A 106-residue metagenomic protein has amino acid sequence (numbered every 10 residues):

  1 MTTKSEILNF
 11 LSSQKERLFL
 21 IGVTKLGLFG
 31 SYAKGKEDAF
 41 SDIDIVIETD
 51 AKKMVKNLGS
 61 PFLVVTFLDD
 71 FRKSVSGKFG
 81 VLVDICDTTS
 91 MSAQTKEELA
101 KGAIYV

Functional and structural regions predicted by a protein language model:
M1-K25, A33-A39, K52-V106: Catalytic core of pol beta-like nucleotidyltransferases
L28: Conserved histidines in hydrophobic membrane contexts and catalytic metal-binding motifs
S41-I43: Change "...and in nucleic-acid phosphodiester-cleaving endonucleases..." to "...and in nucleic-acid processing enzymes
V46-E48: Short hydrophobic/aromatic beta-strand micro-patches that form the beta-sheet surface supporting nucleotide- or nucleic
